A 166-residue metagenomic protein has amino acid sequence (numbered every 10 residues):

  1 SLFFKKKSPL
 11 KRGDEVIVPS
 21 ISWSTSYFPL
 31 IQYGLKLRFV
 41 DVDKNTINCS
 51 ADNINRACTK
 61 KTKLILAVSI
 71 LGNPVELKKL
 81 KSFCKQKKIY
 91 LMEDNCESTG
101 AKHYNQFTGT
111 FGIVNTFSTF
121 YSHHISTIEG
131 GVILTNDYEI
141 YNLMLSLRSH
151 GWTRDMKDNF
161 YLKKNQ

Functional and structural regions predicted by a protein language model:
S1-E15, P29-Y33, F39-D41: Phosphate-binding glycine-rich loop
E15, K36, K63, K88-Y90 (+2 more regions): Proline-centered loop/turn at the N-terminus of a beta-strand
V18, F39, L91-E93, F117: Hydrophobic residues in well-ordered beta-strands that form the structural core
I21-Y27: Conserved coil-to-alpha-helix start sites within the AMP-binding
S26, L80, M144: Aromatic/hydrophobic pocket-lining residues that form π-stacking "cages" and hydrophobic walls in ligand
A51-L66, G72-N105, D137: Catalytic PLP-binding core of fold-type I/II PLP enzymes
S98-Y104, F111-Q166: Active-site region of PLP-dependent enzymes
